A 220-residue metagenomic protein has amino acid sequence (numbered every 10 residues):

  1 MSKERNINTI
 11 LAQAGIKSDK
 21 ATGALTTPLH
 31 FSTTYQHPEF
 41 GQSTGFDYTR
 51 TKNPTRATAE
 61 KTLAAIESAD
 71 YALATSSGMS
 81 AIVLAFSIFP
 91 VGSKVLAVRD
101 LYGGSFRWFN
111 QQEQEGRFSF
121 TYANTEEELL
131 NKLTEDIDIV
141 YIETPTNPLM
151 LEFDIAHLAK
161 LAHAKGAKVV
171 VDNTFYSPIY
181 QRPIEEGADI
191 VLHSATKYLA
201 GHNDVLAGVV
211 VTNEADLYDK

Functional and structural regions predicted by a protein language model:
M1-N53, K61-T62: N-terminal "arm"/small-domain region of PLP-dependent enzymes with the aminotransferase-like
S2, L73-K220: Conserved PLP-enzyme active-site core in the AAT-like
I7-G15, D19, T55-R56, Y102-G104 (+2 more regions): Short amphipathic alpha-helical surface micro-motifs
T34-V83, S87-I88, G104-Q111: Conserved N-terminal alpha-helix of the aminotransferase class I/II PLP-enzyme fold
